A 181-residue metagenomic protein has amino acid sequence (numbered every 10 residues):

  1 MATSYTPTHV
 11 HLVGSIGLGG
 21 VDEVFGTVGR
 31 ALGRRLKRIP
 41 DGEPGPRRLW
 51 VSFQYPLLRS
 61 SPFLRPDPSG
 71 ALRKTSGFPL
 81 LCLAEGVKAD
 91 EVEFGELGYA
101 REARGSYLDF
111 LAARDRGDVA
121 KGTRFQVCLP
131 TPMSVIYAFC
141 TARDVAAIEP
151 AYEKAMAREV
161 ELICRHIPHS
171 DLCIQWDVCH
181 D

Functional and structural regions predicted by a protein language model:
M1-A155, E161-L172, W176: Alpha/beta catalytic barrel-like cores
